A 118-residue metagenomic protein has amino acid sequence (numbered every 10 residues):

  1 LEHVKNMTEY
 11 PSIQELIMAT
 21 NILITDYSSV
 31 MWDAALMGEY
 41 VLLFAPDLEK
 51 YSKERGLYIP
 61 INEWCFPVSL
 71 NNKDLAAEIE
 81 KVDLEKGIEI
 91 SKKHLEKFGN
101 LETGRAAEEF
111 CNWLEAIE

Functional and structural regions predicted by a protein language model:
L1-W32: Donor nucleotide-activated moiety binding/catalytic core segment of transferases that use nucleotide-activated donors
E2, S29-G99: Catalytic binding pocket for nucleotide-activated donors in carbohydrate/polymer assembly enzymes
M7-Q14, W64-F66, F98-L101: Short, contiguous acidic/charged loop-to-helix segments that flank catalytic cores in large enzymes
E15-I22, N62-C65, E118: Short, surface-exposed, charge-dense and proline/glycine-enriched linear segments
L16-A19, E78, W113: CheY-like receiver
T103-E118: C-terminal alpha-helical cap of glycosyltransferases
